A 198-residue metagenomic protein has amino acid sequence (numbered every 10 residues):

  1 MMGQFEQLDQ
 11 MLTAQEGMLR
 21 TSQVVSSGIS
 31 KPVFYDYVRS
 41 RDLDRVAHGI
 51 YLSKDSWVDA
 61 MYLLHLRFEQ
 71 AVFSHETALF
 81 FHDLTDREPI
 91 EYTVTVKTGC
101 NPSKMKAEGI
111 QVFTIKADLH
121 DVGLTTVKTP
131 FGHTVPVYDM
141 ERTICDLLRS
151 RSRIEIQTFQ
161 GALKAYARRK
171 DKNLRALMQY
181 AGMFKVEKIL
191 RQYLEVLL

Functional and structural regions predicted by a protein language model:
M1-Q4: Short, Lys/Arg-enriched anionic-surface-contact patches
Q7, M11, E16-Q23, S27 (+3 more regions): Nucleic-acid-binding surface
D36-R41: Basic amphipathic alpha-helical segments that dock to polyanions
